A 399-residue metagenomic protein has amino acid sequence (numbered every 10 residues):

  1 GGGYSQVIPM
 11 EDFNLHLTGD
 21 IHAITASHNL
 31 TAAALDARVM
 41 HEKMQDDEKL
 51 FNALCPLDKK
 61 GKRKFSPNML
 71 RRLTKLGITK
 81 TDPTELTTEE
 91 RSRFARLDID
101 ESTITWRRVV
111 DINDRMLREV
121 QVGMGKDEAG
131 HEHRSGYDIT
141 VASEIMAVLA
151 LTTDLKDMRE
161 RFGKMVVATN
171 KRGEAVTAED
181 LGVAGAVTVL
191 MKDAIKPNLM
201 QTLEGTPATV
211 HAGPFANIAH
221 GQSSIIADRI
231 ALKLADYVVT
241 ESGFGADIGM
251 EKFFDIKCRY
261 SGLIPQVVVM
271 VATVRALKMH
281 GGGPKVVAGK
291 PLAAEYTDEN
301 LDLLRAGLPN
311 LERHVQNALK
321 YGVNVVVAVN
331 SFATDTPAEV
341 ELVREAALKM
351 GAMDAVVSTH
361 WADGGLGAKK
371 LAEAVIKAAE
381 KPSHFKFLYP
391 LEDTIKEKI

Functional and structural regions predicted by a protein language model:
G1-I399: Flexible phosphate-sensing "switch/lid" loops adjacent to ATP/NTP-binding sites across phosphate-transfer
